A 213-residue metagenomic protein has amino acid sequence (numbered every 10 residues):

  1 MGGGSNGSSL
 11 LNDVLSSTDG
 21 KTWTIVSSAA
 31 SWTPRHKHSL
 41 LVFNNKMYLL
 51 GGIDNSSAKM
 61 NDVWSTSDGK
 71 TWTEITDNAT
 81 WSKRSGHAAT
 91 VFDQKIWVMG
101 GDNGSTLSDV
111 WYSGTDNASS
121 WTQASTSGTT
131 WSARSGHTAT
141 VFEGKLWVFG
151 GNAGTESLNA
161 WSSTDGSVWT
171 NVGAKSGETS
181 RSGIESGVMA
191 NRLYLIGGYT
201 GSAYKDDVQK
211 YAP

Functional and structural regions predicted by a protein language model:
M1-P213: Kelch-like beta-propeller repeat domains
